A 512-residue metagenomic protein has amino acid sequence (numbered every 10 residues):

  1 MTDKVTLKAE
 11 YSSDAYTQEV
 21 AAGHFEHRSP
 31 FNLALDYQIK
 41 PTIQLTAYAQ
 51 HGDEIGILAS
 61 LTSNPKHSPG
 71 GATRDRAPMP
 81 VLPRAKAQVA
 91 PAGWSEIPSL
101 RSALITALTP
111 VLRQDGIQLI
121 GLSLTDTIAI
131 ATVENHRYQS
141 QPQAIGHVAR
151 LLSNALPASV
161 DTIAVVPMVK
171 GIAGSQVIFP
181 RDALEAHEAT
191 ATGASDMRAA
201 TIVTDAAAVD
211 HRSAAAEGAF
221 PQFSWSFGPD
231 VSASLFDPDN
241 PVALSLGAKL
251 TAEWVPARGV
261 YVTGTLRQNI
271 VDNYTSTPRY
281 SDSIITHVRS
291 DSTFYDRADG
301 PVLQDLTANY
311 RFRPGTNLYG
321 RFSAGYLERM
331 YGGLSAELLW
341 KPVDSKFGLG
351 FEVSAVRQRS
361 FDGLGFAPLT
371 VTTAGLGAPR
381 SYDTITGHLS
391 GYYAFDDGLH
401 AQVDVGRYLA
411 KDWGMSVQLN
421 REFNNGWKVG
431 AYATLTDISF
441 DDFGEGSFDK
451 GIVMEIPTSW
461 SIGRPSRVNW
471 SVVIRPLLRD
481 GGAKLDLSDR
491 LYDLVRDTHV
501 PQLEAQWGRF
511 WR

Functional and structural regions predicted by a protein language model:
M1, L7-Y11, A22-I39, L45 (+7 more regions): Feature captures outer-membrane beta-barrel proteins of Gram-negative bacteria and organelles
L7-A15, A21, L33-L35, I39-H51 (+5 more regions): Transmembrane beta-strand segments that form the barrel wall of outer-membrane beta-barrel proteins
Q18, A22-H24, I43-K66, M79-P80 (+7 more regions): Outer-membrane beta-barrel translocator/channel fold
H24-R28, Q38, Q50-G52, F220-Q222 (+7 more regions): Transmembrane beta-barrel outer-membrane domains
S68-P69, D75-F312, L376-S381, R512: Outer-membrane beta-barrel initiation region
G71-A77, T162-P167, T263-R267, G348-V356 (+1 more regions): A generic structural motif
D282, T286, L318-E328, G333-L334 (+1 more regions): Extended amphipathic alpha-helical coiled-coil/heptad-repeat regions
S471-R512: Intrinsic low-complexity, glycine/proline- and repeat-rich, mixed-charge intrinsically disordered regions appended
